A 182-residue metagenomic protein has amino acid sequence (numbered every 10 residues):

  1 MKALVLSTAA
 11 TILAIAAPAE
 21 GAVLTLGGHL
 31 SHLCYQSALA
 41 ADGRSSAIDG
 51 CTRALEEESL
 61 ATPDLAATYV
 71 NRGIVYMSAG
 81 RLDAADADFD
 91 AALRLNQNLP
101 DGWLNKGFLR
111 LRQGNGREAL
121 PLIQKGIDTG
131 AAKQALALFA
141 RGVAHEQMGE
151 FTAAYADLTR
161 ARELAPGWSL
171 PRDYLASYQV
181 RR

Functional and structural regions predicted by a protein language model:
A19-S59: N-terminal leader/linker segments that initiate helical-solenoid repeat arrays
E57, A61, L95, T129-G130 (+1 more regions): Structural marker of alpha-solenoid helical repeat scaffolds
D64-A67, N71, N105, A140 (+1 more regions): Canonical tetratricopeptide repeat
L65, L99, K133-Q134, W168: Residue-level recognition of tetratricopeptide repeat
S78, R112-Q113, Q147, S177-R182: Register position in tetratricopeptide repeats
